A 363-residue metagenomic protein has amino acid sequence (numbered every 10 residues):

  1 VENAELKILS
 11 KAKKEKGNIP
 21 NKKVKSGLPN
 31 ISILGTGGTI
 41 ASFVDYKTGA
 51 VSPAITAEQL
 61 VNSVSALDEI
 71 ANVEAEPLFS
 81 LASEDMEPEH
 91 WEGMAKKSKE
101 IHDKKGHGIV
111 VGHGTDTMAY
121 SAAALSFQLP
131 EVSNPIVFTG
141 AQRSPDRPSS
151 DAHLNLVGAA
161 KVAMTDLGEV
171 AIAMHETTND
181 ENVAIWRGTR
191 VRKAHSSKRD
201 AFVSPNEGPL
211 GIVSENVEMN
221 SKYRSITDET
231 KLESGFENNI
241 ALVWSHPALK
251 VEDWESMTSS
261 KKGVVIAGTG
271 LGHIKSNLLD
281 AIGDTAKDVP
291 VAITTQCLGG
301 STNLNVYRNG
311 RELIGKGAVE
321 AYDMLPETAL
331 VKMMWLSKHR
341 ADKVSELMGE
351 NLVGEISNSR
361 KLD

Functional and structural regions predicted by a protein language model:
V1-A12, N21-K23, L271-D363: C-terminal non-catalytic interaction/assembly regions of soluble proteins
S10-E100, D280: ATP/NTP phosphate-donor binding region
L34, T56-A57, N62-L67, A184-H273 (+1 more regions): Accessory alpha-helical/coil subdomains and C-terminal extensions that flank or cap enzyme catalytic cores
L34-T36, V111-H113, V137-G140, A171-E176 (+3 more regions): Short beta-strand segments
G35-A41, H113-A119, T178, T269-H273 (+1 more regions): Gly/Ser/Thr-rich loops at beta-strand to alpha-helix junctions that form or flank small-molecule/cofactor-binding
D103-M118, S259-L271: Short acidic, glycine-rich surface-loop motifs adjacent to enzyme active sites
V111-N134, I274-I282: Short Gly/Thr/Asp-enriched flexible loops that form oxyanion-binding sites at enzyme active sites
T139-S214: Internal gly/pro-rich beta-alpha loop/helix module that stabilizes soluble enzyme cofactors or their anionic handles
